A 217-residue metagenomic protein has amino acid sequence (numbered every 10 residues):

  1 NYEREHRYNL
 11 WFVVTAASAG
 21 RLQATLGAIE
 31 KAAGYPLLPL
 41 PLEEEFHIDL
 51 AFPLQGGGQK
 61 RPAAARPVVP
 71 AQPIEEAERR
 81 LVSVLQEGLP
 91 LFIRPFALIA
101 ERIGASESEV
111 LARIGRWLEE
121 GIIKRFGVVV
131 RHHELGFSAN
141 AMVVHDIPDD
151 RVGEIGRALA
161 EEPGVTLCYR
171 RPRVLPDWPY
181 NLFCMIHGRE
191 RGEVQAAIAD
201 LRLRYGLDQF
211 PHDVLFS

Functional and structural regions predicted by a protein language model:
N1-S217: A compositional/biophysical signature of low hydrophobicity enriched in polar/charged and small residues
